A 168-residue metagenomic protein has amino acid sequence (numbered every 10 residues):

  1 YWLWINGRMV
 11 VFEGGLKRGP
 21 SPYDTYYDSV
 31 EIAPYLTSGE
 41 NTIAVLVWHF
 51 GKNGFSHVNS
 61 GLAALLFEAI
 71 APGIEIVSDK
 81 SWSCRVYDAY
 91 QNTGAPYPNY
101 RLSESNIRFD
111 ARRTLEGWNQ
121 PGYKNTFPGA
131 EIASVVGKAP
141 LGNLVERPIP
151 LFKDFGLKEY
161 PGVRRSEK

Functional and structural regions predicted by a protein language model:
Y1-G117, F127-P128: Accessory beta-strand-rich segments of carbohydrate-active enzymes
G7, L115, N119, Y123 (+1 more regions): Short, intrinsically disordered, charge-balanced linker/junction segments flanking boundaries in proteins
Y123, G129-E146: Ser/Thr/Pro-rich, low-complexity mucin-like regions that serve as glycosylated stalks/linkers or repetitive adhesive
K138-K168: Solvent-exposed, flexible loop/coil segments flanking beta-strands in beta-rich domains
